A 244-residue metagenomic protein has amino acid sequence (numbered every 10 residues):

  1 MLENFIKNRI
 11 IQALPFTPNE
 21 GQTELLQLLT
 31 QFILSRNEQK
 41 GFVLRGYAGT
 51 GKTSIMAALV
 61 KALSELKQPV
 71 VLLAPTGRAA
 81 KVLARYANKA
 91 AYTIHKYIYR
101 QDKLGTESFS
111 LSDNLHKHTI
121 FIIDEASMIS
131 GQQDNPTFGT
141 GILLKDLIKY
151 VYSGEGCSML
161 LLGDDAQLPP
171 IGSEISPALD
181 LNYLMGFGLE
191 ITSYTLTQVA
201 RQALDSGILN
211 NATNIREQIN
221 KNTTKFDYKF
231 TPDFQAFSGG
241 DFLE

Functional and structural regions predicted by a protein language model:
M1-I6, L25-T30, N37, Y152-C157 (+1 more regions): Conserved helicase motor core of P-loop NTPases
R36, G105-I120, N135, G139 (+1 more regions): Short basic/glycine-enriched coil/helix segment immediately N-terminal to the Walker B
G41-R45, V71: Short hydrophobic/aromatic beta-strand immediately N-terminal to the Walker A/P-loop
A48: The conserved Walker
K52: Conserved lysine of the Walker
I55, L59: Hydrophobic positions on the alpha1 helix immediately C-terminal to the Walker A/P-loop
P69-F121: Inter-Walker segment of RecA-like/P-loop motor cores
D124-A126, D165: Walker B catalytic acidic pair
